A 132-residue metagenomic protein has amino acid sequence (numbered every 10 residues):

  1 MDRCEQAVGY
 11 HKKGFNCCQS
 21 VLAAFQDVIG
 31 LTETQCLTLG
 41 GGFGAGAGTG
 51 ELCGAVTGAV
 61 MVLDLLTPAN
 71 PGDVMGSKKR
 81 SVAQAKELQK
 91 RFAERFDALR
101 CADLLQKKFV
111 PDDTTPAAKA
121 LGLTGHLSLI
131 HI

Functional and structural regions predicted by a protein language model:
M1-I29: Active-site-proximal helix-loop elements at catalytic-domain edges
E5-K12, G42-E51, G122-S128: A short glycine/serine-rich beta->alpha loop
L22-G41, P111-T114: Acidic-glycine-rich active-site phosphate/pyrophosphate-binding loop
G48-K86: Helix-adjacent hinge/juxtasegments
P71-T115: A structural-propensity feature for long, helix-poor, extended segments
F109-L127: Short helix/strand-capping connector loops at secondary-structure junctions
I130-I132: Conserved small/polar residues in nucleotide/adenosyl-binding loops
